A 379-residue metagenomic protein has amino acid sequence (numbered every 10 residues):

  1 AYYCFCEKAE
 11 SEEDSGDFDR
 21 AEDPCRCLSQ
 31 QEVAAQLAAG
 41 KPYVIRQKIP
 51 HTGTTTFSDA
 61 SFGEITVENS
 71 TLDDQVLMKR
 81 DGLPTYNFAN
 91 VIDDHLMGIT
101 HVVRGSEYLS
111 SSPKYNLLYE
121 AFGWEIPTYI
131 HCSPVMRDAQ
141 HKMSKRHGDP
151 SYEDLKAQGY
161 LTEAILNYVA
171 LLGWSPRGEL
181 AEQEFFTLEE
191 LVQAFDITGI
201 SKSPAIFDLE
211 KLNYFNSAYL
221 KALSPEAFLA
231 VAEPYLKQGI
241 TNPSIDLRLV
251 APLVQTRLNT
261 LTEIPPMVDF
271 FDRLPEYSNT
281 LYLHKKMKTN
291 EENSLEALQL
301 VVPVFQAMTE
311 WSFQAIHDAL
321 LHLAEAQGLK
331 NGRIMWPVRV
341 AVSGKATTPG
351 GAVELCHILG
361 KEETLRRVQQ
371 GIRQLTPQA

Functional and structural regions predicted by a protein language model:
A1-H131, M136-M143, S151: Active-site cores that bind ATP or allylic diphosphates and position pyrophosphate for catalysis
M78-R80, M97-Y108, M136-Y168, L172-L180 (+3 more regions): Conserved phosphate-binding loops in nucleotide/dinucleotide-binding enzymes
N116, Y152-E153, N213-N216, E233 (+5 more regions): Amphipathic alpha-helical segments within well-ordered protein domains
L155-E163, K202-D208, T241-V250, E325-R333: Structural motif
Y168-V169, F195, N216, A251-L258 (+4 more regions): Short alpha-helical scaffolding segments that buttress acidic/His motifs in well-ordered protein cores
P225-Q327: Small-residue-rich helix-loop
Q314-T376: Charged substrate- and nucleic-acid-binding regions of tRNA-handling and nucleotidyl-transfer enzymes, centered on
